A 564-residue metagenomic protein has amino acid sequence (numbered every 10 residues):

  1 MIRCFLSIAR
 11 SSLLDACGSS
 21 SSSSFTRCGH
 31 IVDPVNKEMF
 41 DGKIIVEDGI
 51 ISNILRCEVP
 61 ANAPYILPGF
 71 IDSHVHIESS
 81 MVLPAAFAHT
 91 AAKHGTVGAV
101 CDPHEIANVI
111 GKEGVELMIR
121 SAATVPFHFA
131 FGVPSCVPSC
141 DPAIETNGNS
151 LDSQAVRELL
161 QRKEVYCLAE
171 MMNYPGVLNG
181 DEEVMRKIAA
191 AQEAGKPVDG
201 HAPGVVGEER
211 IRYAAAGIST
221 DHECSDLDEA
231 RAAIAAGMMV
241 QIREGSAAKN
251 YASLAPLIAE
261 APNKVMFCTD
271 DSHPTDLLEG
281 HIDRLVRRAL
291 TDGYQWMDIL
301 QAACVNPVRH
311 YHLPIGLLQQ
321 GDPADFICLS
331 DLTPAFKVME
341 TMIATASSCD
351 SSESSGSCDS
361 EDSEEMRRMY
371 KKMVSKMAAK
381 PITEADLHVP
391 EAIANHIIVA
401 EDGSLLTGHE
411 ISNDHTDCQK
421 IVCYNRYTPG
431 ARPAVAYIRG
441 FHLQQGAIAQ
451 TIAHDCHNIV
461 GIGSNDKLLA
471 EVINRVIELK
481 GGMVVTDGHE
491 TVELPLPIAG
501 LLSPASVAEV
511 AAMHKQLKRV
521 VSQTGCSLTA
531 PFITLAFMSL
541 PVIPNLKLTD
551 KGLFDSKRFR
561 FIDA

Functional and structural regions predicted by a protein language model:
M1-G42, E47, A92-H94, D276-G293 (+1 more regions): Active-site microenvironment of metallo-dependent hydrolases
S24-R27, D48, N53-C101: Replace "His-x-His-based motif
P64, G69-I71, F131, F267 (+1 more regions): Residue-level marker for buried hydrophobic side chains located in beta-strands that build the well-ordered beta-sheet
I71-L83, S139-D152, S219: Active-site mouth loops of central-metabolism enzymes
A88-P197, E493-P495: Divalent-metal coordination cores built from histidine and acidic residues
P103-I106, P134-C136, N173, P203-G204 (+5 more regions): Short, ordered loop/turn segments at secondary-structure junctions
I110-G114, C140-N147, N179-E183, E209-Y213 (+9 more regions): Short acidic, glycine/serine/threonine-rich loops at helix termini
N149-E170, G176-Q241, S246-F267, L277-D298 (+1 more regions): Histidine/acidic residue-rich metal-binding segments in metalloenzymes
